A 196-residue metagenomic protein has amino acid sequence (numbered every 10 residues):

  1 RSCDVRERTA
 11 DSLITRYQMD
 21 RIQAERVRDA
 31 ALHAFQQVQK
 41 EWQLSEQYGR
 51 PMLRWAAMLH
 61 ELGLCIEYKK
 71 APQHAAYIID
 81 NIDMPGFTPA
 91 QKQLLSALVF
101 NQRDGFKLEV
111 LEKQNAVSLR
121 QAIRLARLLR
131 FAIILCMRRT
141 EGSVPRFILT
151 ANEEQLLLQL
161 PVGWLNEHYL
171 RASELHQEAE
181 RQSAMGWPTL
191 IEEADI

Functional and structural regions predicted by a protein language model:
R1-D4, E167: Hydrophobic/aromatic-enriched cytosolic interaction surfaces used to assemble or bind macromolecules
D11-T15, I22-Q23, D29-L149: Divalent metal-dependent catalytic cores for phosphoryl transfer on phosphate-bearing substrates
A24, L125-L128, H168-L175: Generic alpha-helical secondary structure
A97-N101, L170-A172, I196: Noncatalytic linker/hinge segments flanking ATPase motor cores
E112-Q114, T189-I196: C-terminal amphipathic alpha-helical interaction region
R138-E192: Low-complexity, glycine/alanine/valine/leucine- and proline-rich hydrophobic stretches
